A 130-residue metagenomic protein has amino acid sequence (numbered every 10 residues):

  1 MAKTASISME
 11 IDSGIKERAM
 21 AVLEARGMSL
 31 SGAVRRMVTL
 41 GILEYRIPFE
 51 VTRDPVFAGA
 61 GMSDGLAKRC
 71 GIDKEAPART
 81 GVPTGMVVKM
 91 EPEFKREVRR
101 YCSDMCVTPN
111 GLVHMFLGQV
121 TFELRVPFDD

Functional and structural regions predicted by a protein language model:
M1-E10, E24, S63-M90: Short Lys/Arg-rich basic patches
A5-A19, R53-G59, T84-V98: Short amphipathic alpha-helix starts
S13-G32, R36, P92-G111: Surface-exposed, Lys/Arg-rich phosphate-binding patches that contact polyanionic backbones
L30-T52, V107-D130: Short, basic amphipathic alpha-helical segments that act as recognition/interaction helices in nucleic-acid-binding
V51-L66, D130: Short, charged recognition helix plus adjacent turn of helix-turn-helix-like nucleic-acid-binding domains
D73-R125: Conserved small-residue-rich
